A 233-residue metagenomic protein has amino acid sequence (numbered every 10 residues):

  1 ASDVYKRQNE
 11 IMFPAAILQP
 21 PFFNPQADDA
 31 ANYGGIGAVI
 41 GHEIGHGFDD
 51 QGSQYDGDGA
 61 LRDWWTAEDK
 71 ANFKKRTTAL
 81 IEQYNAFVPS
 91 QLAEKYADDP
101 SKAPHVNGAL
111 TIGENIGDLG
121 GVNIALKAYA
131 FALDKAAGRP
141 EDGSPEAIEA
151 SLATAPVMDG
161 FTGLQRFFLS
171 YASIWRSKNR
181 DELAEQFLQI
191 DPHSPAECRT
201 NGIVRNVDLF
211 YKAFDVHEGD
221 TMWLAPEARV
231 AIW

Functional and structural regions predicted by a protein language model:
S2-G35, G47-W233: Zinc-dependent metallohydrolase catalytic domains
V39, E43, G47: Catalytic glutamate of the conserved HExxH
